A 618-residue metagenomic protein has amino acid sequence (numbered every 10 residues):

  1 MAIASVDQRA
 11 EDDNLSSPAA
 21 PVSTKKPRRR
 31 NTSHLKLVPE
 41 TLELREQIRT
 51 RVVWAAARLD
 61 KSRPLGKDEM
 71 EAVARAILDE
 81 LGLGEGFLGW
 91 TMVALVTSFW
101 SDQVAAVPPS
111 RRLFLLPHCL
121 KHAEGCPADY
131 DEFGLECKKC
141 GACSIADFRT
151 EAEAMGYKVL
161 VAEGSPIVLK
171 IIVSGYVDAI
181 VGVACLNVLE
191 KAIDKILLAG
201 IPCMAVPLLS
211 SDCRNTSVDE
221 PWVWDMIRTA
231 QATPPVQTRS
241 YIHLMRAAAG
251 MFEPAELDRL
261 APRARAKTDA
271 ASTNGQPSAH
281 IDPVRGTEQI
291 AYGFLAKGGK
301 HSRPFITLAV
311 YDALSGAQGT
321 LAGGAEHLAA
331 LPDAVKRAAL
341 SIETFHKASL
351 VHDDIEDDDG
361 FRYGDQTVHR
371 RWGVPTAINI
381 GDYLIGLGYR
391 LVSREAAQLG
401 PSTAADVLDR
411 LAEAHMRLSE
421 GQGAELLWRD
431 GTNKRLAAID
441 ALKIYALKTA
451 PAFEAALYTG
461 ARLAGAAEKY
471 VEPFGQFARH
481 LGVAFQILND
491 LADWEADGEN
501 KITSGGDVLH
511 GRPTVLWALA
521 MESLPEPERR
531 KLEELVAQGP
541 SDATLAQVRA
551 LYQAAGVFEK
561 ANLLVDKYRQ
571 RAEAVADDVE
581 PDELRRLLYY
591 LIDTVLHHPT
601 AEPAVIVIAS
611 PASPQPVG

Functional and structural regions predicted by a protein language model:
A2-L115: Electropositive, gly/pro-rich neighborhoods at or near active sites that engage anionic ligands
V73-A76, G89-D178, V183: Conserved mixed alpha/beta catalytic, RNA-binding, or beta-rich assembly cores of soluble enzyme, regulatory
M155, A199-I201: Short, structured coil segments at secondary-structure junctions
C203-R239: Ser/Thr/Gly-rich flexible loops in soluble cytosolic domains mediating phosphotransfer, phosphorylation
I242-G293: Charge-patterned, long linear interaction tracts outside catalytic cores
H280-R529, D593-L596: Mg2+-dependent prenyl diphosphate-binding active-site environment of isoprenoid biosynthetic enzymes
R529-V579: Mobile late-domain/C-terminal helix-loop "cap" segments that border catalytic sites or the cytosolic face
Y568, D582-G618: Short, amphipathic C-terminal "tail helix"
